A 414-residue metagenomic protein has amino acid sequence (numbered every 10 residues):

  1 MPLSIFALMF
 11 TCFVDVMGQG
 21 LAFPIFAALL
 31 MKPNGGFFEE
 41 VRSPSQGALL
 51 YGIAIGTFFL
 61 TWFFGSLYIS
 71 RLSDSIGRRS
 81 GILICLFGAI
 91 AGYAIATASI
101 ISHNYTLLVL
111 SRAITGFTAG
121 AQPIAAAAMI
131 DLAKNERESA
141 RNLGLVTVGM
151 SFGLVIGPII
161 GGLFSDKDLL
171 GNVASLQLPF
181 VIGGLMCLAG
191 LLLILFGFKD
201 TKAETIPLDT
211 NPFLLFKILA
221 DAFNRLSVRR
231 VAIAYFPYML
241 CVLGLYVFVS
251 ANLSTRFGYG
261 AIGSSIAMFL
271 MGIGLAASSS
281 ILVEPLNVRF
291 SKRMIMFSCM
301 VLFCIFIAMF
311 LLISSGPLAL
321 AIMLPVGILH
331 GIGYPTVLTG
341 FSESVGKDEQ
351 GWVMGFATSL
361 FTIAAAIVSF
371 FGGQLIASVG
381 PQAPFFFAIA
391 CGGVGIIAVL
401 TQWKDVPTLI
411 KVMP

Functional and structural regions predicted by a protein language model:
F13, G92, Y105-G120, L318-I332: Hydrophobic core of transmembrane alpha-helices in multi-pass small-molecule transporters, especially MFS/SLC-type
P24-A48, V247-G263: Short amphipathic helix-loop junctions that connect adjacent transmembrane helices in Major Facilitator Superfamily/SLC
Y51-S70, F269-I281: Central cavity-lining transmembrane alpha-helices of secondary-active solute carriers, predominantly the Major
F64-G77, S278-S291, I376: Helix-to-loop junctions at the C-terminal end of transmembrane segments in multipass secondary transporters
F87-S102, V301-S314: C-terminal ends and interior cores of transmembrane alpha-helices in multi-pass membrane transporters/permeases
S111-G149: Cytoplasmic helix-loop-helix junction between adjacent transmembrane helices in 12-TM secondary transporters
K199-I233: Juxtamembrane intracellular "pre-TM" segments in multi-pass secondary transporters
R293-V337: C-terminal transmembrane helical hairpin of 12-TM major facilitator-type secondary transporters
